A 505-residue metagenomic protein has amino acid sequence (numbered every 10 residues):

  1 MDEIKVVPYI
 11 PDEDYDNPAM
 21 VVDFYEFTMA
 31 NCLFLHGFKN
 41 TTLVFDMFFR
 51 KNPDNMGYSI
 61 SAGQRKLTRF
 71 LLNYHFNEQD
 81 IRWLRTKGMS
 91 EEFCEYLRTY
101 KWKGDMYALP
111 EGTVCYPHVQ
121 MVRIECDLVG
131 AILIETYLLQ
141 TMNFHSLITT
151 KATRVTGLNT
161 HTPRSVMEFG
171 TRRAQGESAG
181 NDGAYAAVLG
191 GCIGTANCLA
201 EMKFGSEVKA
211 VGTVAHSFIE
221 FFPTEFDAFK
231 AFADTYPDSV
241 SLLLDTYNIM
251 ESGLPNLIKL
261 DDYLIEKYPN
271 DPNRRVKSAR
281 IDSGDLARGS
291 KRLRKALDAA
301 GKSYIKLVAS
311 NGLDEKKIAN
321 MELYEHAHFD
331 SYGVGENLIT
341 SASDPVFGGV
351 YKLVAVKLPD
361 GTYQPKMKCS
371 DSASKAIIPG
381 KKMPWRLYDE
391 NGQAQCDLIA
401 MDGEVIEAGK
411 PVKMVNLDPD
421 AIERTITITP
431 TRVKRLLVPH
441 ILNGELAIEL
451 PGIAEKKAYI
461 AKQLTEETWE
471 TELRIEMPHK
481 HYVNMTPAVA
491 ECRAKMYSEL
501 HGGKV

Functional and structural regions predicted by a protein language model:
D2-T41, F45, R50, D54-S61 (+3 more regions): Gly/Ser/Thr/Ala-enriched C-terminal appendages of enzymes
D2-T42, K51-P53, G88, C94-M106 (+6 more regions): Buried, small/hydrophobic-residue-enriched core segments of structured protein domains
H36-T99: N-terminal, Lys/Arg-enriched amphipathic/low-complexity engagement segments that precede the first folded domain
Q64-K66, L147, K456: Short amphipathic alpha-helical segments
K66-L71, F232, L353, P384-W385: Generic hydrophobic, helix-prone segments enriched in Leu/Val/Ile
R82-W83, T150-R154, G170, E472-P478: Short coil/turn segments at secondary-structure boundaries
